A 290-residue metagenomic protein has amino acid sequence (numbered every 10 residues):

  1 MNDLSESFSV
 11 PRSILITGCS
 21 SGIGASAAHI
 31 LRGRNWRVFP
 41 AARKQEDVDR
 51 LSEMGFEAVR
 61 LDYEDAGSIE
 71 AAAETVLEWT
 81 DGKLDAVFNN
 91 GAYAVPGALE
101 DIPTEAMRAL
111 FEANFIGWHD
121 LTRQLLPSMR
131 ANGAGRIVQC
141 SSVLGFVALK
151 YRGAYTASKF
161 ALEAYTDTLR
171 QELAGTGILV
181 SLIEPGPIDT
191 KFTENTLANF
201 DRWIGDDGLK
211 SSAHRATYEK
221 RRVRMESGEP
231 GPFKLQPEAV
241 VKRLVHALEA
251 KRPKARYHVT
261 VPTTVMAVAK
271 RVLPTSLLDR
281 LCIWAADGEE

Functional and structural regions predicted by a protein language model:
S20-S21: Conserved glycine-rich cofactor-binding loop
E53-G67: Rossmann-fold cofactor-recognition segment
N90-V95: Conserved NAD(P)H cofactor-binding loop of Rossmann-fold oxidoreductase domains
A98-L99, A106-R108: Substrate-binding pocket helix/loop in short-chain dehydrogenase/reductase
T122, S158: Active-site helix of classical SDR
S142: Residue(s) in the substrate-gating loop at a strand-loop-helix junction that position the organic substrate next
G175-G228: C-terminal beta-strand-loop-alpha-helix "lid" module of Rossmann-like NAD(P)-dependent dehydrogenases
